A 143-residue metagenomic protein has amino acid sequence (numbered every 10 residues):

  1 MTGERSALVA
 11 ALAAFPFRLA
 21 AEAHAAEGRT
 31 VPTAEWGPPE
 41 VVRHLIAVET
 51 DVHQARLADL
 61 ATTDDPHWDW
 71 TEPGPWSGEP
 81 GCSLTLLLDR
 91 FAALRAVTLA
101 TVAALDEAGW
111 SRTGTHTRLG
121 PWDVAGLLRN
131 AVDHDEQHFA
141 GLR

Functional and structural regions predicted by a protein language model:
M1-P39, V48-R143: Aromatic-glycine hotspot motif
